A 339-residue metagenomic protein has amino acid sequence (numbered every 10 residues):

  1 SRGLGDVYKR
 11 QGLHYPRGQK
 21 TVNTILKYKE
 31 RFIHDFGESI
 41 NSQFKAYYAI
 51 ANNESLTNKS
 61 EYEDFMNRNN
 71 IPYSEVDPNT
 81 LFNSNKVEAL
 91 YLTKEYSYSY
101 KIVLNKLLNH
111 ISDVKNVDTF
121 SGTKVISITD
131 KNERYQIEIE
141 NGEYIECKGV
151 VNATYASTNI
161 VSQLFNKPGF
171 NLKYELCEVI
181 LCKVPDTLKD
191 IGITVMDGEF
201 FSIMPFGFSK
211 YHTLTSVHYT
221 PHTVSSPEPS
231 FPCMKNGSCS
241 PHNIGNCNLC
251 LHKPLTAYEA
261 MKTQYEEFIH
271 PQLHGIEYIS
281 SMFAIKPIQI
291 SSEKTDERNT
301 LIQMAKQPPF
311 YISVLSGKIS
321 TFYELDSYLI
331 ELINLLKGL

Functional and structural regions predicted by a protein language model:
S1-R2: Glycine-rich FAD pyrophosphate-binding loop
D6, R10-A89: Dinucleotide-binding Rossmann-like beta1-alpha1 core, especially the glycine-rich loop that anchors the ADP
I40-I50, E75-D118, Q136-I137, P308-S316: Helix-loop-beta segment of a Rossmann-like dinucleotide-binding subdomain
S42-Q43, F120-S121, L172-L176, P271-F283: A short coil-to-beta-strand element that immediately follows conserved catalytic motifs
Y91-G149, A153-S162, F322-I330: Helical element adjacent to the flavin cofactor pocket in flavoenzyme catalytic cores
Y144-M196, F206-Y211: Central helical "cap/lid" subdomain
S209, P221-I285: Flavin-binding catalytic cores
E259-L339: C-terminal catalytic lobe of FAD-dependent flavoproteins
